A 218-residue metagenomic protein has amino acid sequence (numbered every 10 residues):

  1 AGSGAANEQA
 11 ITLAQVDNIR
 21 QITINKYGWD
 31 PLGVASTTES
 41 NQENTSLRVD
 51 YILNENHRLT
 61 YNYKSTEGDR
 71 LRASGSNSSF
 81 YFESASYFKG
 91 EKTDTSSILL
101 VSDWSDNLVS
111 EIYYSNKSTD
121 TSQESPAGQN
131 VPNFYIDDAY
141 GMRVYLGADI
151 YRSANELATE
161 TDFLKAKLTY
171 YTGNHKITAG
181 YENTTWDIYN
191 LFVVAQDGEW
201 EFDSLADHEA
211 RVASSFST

Functional and structural regions predicted by a protein language model:
A1-N41: Surface-exposed beta-strand-turn/loop segments characteristic of Gram-negative outer-membrane beta-barrels
N41, Y51-T218: Replace "related TpsB outer-membrane translocases also match" with "some related outer-membrane beta-barrels such as
